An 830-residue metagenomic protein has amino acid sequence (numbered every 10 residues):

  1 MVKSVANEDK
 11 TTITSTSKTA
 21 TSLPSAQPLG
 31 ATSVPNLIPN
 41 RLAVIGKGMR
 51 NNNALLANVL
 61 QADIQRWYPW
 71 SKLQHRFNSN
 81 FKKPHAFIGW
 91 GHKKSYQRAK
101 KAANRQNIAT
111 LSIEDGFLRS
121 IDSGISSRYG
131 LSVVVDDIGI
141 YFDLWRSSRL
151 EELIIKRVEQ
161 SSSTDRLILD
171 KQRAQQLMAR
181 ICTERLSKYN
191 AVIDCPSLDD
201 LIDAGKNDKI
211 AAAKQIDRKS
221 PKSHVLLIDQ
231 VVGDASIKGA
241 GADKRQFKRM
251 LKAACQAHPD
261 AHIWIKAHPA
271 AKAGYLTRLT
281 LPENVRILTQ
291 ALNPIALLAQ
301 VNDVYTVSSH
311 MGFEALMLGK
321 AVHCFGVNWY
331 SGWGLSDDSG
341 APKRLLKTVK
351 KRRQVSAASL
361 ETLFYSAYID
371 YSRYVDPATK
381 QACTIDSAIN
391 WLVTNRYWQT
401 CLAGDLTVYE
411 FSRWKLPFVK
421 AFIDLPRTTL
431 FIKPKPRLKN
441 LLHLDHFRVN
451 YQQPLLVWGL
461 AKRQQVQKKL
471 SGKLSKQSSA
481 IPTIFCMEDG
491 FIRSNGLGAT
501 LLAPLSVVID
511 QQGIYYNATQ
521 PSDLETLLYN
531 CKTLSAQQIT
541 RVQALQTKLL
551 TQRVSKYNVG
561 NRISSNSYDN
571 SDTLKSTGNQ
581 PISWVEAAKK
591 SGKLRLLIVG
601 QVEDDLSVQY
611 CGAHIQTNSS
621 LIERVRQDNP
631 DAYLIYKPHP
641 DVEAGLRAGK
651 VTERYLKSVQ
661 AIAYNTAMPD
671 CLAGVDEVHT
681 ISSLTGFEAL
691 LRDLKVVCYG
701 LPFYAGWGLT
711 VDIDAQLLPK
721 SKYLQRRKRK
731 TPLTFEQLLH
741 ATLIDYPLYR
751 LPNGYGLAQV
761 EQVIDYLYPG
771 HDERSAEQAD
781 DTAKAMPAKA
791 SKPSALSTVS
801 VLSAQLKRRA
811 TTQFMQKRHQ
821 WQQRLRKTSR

Functional and structural regions predicted by a protein language model:
M1-E8, I13, K18, L23-R830: Catalytic-core helical/loop segments in enzymes performing group transfer/polymerization on anionic/lipid-linked
